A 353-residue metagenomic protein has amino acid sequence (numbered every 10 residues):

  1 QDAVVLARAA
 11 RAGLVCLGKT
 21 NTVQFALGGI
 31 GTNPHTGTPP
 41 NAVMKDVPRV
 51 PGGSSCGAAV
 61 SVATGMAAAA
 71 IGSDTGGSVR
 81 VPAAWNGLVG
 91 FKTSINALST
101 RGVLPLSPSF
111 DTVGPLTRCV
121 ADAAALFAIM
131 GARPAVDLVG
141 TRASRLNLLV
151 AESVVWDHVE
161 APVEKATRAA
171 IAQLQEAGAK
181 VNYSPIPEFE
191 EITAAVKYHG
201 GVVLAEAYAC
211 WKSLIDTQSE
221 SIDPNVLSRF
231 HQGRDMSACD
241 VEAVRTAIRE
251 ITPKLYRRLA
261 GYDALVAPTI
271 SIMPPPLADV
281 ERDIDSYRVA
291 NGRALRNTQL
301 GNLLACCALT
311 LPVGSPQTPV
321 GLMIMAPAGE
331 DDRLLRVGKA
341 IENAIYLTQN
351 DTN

Functional and structural regions predicted by a protein language model:
Q1-T75, A172, A177-G178, S184: Gly/Ser-rich catalytic/binding loops embedded in alpha/beta enzyme cores
A3, R8, P162-P187, K212-T217 (+1 more regions): Acyltransferase
A7, R11, V15, T64-D157 (+5 more regions): Structural helix-boundary/capping segments
N21, L27, S153, I186 (+2 more regions): Short, well-ordered beta-to-alpha junction loops that form the rim of enzyme active sites and present histidine/acidic
P48, R145-N147, G201-P253, P268 (+1 more regions): Short helix-loop capping/hinge segments that flank enzyme active sites or metal/cofactor-binding pockets
A67, Y262-D263: Short, high-confidence coil segments that cap the C-terminus of an alpha-helix and link into the following beta-strand
K180-A195, F230-H231: Short connector loops at secondary-structure junctions
E242-A243, P274-L295: Short, surface-exposed loop/helix-turn segments at secondary-structure junctions that function as lids/hinges flanking
